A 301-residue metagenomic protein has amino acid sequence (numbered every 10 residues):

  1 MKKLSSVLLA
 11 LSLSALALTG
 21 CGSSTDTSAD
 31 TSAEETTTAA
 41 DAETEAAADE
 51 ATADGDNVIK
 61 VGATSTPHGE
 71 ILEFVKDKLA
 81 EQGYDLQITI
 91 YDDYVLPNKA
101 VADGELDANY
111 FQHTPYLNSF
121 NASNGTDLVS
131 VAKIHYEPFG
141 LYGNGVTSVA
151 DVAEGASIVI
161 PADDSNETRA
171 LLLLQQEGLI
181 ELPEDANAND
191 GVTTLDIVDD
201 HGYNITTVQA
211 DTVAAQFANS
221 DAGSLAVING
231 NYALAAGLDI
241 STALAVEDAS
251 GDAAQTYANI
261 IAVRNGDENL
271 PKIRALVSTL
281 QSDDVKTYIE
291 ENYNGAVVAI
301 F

Functional and structural regions predicted by a protein language model:
M1-D26: Sec-dependent N-terminal signal peptides of Gram-positive bacterial secreted proteins and lipoproteins
A17-E45: Bacterial lipoprotein signal-peptidase II cleavage site
D54-T66, Y84-I90, S157-I158: Short, well-ordered beta-strand elements
I88-K99, N187-A215: Short helix-initiation/N-cap motifs at beta->coil->alpha
S119-V131, V146, A236-D248: Ligand-binding "clamshell"
V131-I180, K286: A conserved helix-loop-strand patch within extracytoplasmic ligand-binding domains of the periplasmic binding
P138-A150, Y257-L270: A bilobed periplasmic-binding-protein/Venus flytrap-type ligand-binding module shared by bacterial periplasmic
T168-Q175, L280-I300: Periplasmic-binding protein-like
